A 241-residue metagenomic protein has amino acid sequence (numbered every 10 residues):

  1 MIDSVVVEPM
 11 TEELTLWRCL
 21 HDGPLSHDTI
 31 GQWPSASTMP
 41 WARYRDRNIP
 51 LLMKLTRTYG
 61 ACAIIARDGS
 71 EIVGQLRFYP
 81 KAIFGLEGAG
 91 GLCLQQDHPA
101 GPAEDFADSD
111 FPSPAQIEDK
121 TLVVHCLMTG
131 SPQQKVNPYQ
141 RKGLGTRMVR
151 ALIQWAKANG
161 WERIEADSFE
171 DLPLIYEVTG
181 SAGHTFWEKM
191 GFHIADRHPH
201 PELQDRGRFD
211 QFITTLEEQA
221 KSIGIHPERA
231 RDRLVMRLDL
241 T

Functional and structural regions predicted by a protein language model:
M1-C62, P114-A115, L127, S131-P132 (+1 more regions): Terminal substrate-recognition subdomain of acyl/acetyltransferases
I30-P34, G90-G91, P99-E104, V149-I153 (+1 more regions): Glycine-rich loops and low-complexity Gly/Arg-rich segments that provide flexible linkers or classic glycine-based
K54, T58, R67, I72-Q140: Conserved acyl-donor/pantetheine-binding loop and adjacent beta-alpha core of acyl/acetyltransferases and related
I117-K120, R141-G145, Y176, G180: Short capping loops/turns at secondary-structure boundaries
V124, K135-A158: Conserved acetyl-CoA-binding loop-helix of GNAT-fold acetyltransferases
